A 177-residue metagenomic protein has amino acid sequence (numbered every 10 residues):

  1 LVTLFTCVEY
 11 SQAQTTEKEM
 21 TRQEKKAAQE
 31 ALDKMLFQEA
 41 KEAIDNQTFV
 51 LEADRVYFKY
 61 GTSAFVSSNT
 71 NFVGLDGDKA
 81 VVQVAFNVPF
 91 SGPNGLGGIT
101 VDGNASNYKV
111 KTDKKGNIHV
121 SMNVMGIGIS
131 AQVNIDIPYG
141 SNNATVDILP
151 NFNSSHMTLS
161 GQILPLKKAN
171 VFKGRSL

Functional and structural regions predicted by a protein language model:
L1-M20: Bacterial Sec-dependent N-terminal signal peptides
Y10, Y57-Y60, Y108, Y139: Sequence-level detector for tyrosine residue identity
E19, E39, N107-L177: Helix-rich interaction surfaces within compact, conserved domain-sized segments that mediate assembly or partner
E19-S91, M157-L159, K167-R175: N-terminal secretory signal peptides
L36, F65-N69, D102-N104, G116 (+1 more regions): Residues that act as N-cap/strand-start positions at coil-to-secondary-structure junctions
V73-N117: Mature extracytoplasmic domains of secretory-pathway proteins
